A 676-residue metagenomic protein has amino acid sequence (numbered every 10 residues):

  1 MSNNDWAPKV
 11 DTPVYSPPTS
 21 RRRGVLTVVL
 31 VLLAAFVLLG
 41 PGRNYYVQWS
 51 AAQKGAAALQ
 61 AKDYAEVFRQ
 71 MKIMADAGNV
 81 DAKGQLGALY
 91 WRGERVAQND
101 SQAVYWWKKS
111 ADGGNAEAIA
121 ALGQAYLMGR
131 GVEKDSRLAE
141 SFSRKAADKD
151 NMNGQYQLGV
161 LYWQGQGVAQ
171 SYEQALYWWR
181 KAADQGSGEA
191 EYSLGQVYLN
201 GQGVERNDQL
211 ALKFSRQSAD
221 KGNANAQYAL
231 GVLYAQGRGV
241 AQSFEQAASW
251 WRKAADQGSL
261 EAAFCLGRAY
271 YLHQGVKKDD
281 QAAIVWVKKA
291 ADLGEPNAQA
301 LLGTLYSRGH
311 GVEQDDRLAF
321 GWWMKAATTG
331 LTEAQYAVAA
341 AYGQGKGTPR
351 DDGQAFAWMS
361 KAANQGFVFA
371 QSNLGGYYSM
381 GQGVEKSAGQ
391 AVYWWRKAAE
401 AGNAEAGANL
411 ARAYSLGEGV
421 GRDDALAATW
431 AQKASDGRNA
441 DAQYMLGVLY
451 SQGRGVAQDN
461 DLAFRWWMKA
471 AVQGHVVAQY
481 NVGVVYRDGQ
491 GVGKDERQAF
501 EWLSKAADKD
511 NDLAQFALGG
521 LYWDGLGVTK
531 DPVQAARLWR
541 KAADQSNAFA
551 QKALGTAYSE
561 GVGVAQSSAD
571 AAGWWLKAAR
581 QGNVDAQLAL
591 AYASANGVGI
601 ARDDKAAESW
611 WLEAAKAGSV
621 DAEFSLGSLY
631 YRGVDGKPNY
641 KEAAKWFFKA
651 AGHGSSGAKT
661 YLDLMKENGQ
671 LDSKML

Functional and structural regions predicted by a protein language model:
M1-P17: N-terminal intrinsically disordered, acidic low-complexity segments at the extreme N-terminus
T27-G40: Hydrophobic membrane-insertion alpha-helices, especially the h-region of bacterial N-terminal signal peptides
W49-A77, A88-R92: Alpha-helical segment of the N-proximal tetratricopeptide repeat
A57, Q85-R92, A121-M128, Q157-Q164 (+14 more regions): Hydrophobic face of amphipathic alpha-helices that form TPR/SEL1-like repeat modules and related alpha-solenoid
A61-R69, A97-W106, E133-F142, A169-W178 (+13 more regions): Structural signature of tandem alpha-helical TPR/SEL1-like repeats, specifically the intra-repeat loop/turn
A77-N79, R92-E94, N99, D112-N115 (+41 more regions): Short helix-capping/linker turns of helical repeat alpha-solenoids
G652-L676: Terminal, low-structured helical/coil segments at or just beyond the last alpha-helical repeat
